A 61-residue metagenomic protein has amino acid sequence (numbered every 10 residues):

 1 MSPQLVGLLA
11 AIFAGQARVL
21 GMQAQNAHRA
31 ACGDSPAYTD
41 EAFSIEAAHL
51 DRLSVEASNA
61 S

Functional and structural regions predicted by a protein language model:
M1-A27: N-terminal acidic leader/helix
G21-S61: Short, charge-rich amphipathic interface segments used for partner binding and complex assembly
